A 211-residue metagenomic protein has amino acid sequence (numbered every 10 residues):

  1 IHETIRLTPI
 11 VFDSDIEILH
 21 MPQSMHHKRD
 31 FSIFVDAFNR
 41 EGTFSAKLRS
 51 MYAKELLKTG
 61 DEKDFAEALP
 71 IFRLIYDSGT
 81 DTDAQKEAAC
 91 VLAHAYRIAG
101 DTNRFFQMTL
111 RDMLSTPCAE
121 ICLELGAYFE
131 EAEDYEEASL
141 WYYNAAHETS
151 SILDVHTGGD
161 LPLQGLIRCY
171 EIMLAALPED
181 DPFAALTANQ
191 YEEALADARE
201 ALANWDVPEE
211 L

Functional and structural regions predicted by a protein language model:
I1-K63: Catalytic-site signature of metal-activated, phosphate-bearing donor transferases, centered on the GT-A/GT-A-like
H27, E62-F65, T102, Y135-E136: TPR-repeat structural position
V35, N39, A66, P70-R73 (+3 more regions): Alpha-solenoid helical repeat scaffolds
K47, D83-E87, E120-I121, D154 (+3 more regions): Start-of-helix register in tetratricopeptide repeats
T59-E62, A99, A132, M173: Structural motif corresponding to the intra-repeat A-B loop/turn of tetratricopeptide repeats
